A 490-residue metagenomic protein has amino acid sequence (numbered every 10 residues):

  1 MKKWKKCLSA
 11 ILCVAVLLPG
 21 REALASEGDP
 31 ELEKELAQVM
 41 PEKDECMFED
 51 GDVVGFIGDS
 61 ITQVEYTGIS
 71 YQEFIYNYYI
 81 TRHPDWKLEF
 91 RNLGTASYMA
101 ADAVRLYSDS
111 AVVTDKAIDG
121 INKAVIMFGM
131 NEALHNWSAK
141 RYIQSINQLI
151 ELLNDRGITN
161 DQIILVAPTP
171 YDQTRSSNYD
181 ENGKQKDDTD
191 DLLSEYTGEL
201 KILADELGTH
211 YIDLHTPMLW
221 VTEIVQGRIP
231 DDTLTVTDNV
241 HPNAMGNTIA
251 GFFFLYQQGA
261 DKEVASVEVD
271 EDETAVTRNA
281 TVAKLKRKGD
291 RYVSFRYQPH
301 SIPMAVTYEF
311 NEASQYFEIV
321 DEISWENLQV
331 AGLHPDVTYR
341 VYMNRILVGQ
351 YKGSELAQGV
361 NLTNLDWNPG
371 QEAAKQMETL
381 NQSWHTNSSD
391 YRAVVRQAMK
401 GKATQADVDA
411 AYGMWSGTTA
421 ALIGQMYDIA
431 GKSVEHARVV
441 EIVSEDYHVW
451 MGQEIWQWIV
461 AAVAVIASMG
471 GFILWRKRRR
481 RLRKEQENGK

Functional and structural regions predicted by a protein language model:
L18-G28: Sec-dependent signal peptide cleavage junction
S26-G94, D109-G120, V341, R476: Serine-esterase "nucleophile elbow" of acetyl-processing enzymes
G28-L32, D50, T233-I459: Conserved catalytic region of serine esterases and O-acyltransferases that act on ester linkages in lipids
T67, A103-I143, R392-Y412, L422 (+1 more regions): Oxyanion-hole/transition-state-stabilizing segment in secreted/luminal serine hydrolases and related acyltransferases
M127-N131, L152-L193: Active-site segments of SGNH/GDSL-like serine hydrolases that catalyze O-acetyl group transfer/hydrolysis on lipids
Q162-T169, D190-D232, T248-E263: Extracellular serine-dependent O-acyl
Q173-L214, F317-W325, V330: Substrate-gating cap/lid alpha-helix
M469-K490: C-terminal membrane-anchoring or membrane-association module
